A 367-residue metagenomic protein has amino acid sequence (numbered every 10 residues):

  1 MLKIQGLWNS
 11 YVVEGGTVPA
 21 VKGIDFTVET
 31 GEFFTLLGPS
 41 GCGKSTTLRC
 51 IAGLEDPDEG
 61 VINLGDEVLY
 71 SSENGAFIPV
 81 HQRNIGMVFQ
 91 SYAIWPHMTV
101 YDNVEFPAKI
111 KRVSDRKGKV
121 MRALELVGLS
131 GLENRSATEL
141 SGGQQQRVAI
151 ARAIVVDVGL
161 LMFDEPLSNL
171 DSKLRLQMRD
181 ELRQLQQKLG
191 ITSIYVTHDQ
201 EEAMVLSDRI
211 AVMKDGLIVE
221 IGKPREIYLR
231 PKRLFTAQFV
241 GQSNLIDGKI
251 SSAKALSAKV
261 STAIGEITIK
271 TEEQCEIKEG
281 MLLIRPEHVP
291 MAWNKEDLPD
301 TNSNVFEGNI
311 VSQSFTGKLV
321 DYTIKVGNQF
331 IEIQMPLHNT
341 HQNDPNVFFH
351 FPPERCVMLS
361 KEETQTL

Functional and structural regions predicted by a protein language model:
L7, P19-E29, G60: Conserved beta-strand
L37-P39: The feature captures the beta-strand-to-loop junction immediately N-terminal to the Walker
A52: Helix-to-loop junction immediately C-terminal to a conserved catalytic motif
D58-V61, D215, D247: Conserved coupling/switch loops of ABC nucleotide-binding domains, chiefly the family-specific signature
G60-S72: Conserved ABC transporter NBD signature motif
R83-G86, Q90, I94-F235: ABC ATPase nucleotide-binding domains
L229, S257-K259, A263-Q313, F330 (+1 more regions): Glycine/charge-rich catalytic "coupling/switch" loops of P-loop NTPases
